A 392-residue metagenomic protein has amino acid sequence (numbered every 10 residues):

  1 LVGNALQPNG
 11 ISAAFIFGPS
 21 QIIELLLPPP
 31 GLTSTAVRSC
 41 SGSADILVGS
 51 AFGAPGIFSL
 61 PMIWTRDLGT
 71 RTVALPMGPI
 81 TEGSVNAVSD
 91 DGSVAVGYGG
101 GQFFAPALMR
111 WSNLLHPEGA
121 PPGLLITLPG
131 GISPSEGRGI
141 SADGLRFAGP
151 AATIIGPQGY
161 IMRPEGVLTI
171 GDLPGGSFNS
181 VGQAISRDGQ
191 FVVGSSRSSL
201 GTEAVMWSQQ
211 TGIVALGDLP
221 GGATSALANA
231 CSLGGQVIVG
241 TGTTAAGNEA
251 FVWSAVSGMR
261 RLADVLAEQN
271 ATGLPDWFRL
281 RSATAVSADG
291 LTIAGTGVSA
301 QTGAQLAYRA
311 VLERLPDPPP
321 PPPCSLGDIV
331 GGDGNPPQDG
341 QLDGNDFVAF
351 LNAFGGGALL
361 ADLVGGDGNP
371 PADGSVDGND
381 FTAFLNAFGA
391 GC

Functional and structural regions predicted by a protein language model:
L1-C324: Conserved "turn/edge" positions that cap or connect secondary-structure elements within repeat/scaffolded domains
N270-G273, L306, R314-C392: Cellulosome-associated attachment modules in secreted, modular CAZymes
